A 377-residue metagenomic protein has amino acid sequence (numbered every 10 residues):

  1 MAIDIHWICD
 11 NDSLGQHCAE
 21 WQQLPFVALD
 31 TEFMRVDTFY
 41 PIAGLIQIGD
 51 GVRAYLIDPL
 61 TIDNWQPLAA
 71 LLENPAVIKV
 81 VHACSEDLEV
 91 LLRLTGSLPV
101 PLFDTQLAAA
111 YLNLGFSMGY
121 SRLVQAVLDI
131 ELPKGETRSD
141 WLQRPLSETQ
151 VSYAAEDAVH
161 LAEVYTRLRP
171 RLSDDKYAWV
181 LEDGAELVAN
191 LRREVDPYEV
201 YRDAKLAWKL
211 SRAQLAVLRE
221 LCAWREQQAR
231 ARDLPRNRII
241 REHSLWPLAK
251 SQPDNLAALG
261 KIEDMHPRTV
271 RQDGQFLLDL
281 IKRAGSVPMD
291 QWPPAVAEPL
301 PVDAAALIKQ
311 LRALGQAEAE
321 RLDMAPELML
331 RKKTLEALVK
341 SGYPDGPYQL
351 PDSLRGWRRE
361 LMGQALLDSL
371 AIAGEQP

Functional and structural regions predicted by a protein language model:
M1-V27, T31: N-terminal accessory regions of nucleic-acid-interacting proteins
W7, Q47, V52-P67, L71-A162 (+2 more regions): Active-site-proximal helix-loop-helix substrate-binding element of RNase H-like nuclease domains
L24-F26, I42-L45, V52-A54: A common structural microfeature
E32-G49: An N-terminal structural lobe/cap that precedes and organizes the functional/catalytic core across diverse proteins
F39, N113-S117, V270: Alpha-helix N-cap/helix-start motif
E148-T149, L168-P377: Accessory DNA-binding and partner-docking regions appended to nucleic-acid-acting proteins, especially the terminal
